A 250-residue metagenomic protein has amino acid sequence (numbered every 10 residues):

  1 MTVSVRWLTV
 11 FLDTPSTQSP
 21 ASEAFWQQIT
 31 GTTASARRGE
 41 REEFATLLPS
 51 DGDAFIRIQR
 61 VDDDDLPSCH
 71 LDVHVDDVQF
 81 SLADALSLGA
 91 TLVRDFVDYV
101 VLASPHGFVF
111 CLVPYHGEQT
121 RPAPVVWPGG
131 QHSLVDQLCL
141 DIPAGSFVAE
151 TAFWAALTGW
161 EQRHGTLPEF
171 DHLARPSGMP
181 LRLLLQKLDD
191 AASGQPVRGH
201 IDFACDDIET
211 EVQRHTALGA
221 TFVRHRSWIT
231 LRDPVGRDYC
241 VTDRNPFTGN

Functional and structural regions predicted by a protein language model:
M1-A54, F80-S81, S87, V93-D95 (+4 more regions): Core segments of cupin and vicinal oxygen chelate
M1-L8, Q131, N245-N250: Actinobacteria-biased recognition of intrinsically disordered, low-complexity terminal regions
Q18-P20, S50-D51, L66, H70-H106 (+4 more regions): Vicinal oxygen chelate
G52-R57, G107-C111, E118-T120, G178-L183 (+2 more regions): Short, charged/polar, Gly/Pro-enriched secondary-structure boundary elements
I58-D63: Conserved donor-binding loop and adjoining core beta-sheet/short helix segment in diverse acyl/aminoacyl transferases
D98-A156: Surface-exposed beta-loop interaction hotspot
A149, A155-N250: Structured core of small recognition/catalytic domains
